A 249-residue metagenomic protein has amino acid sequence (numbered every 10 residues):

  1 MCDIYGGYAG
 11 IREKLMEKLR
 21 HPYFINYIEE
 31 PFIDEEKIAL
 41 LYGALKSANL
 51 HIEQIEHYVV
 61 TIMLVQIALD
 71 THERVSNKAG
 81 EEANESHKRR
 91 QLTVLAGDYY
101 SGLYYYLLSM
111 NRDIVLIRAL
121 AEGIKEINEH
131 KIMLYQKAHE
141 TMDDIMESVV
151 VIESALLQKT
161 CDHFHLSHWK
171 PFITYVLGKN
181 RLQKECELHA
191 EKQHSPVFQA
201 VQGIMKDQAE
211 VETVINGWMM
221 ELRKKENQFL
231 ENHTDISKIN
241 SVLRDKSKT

Functional and structural regions predicted by a protein language model:
M1-T249: All-alpha prenyltransferase/terpene-synthase fold signal
